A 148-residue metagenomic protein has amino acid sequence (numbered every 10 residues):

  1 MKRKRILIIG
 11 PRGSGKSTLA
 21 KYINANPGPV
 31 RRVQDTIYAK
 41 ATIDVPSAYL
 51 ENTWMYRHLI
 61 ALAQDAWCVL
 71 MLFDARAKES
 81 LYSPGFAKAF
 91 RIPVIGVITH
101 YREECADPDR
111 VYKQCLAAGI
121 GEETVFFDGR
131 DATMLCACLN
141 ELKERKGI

Functional and structural regions predicted by a protein language model:
M1-V45: Conserved G1/Walker A P-loop phosphate-binding module
P11, P46, F73-R76, H100-Y101 (+1 more regions): Structural motif
K16, K78-L81, L135: Short, well-ordered alpha-helical microsegments
N24, G28, I60, Q64 (+3 more regions): Signal for well-folded cores of large energy- and translation-related assemblies
K40, W67-C68, P93-I95: Loop/turn-to-beta-strand initiation segments
I43-K88, C105: Switch II of P-loop NTPase G domains
L72-E123: Conserved C-terminal guanine-recognition region of P-loop GTPase G domains, centered on the G4
E104-I148: Canonical P-loop GTPase G-domain recognition
